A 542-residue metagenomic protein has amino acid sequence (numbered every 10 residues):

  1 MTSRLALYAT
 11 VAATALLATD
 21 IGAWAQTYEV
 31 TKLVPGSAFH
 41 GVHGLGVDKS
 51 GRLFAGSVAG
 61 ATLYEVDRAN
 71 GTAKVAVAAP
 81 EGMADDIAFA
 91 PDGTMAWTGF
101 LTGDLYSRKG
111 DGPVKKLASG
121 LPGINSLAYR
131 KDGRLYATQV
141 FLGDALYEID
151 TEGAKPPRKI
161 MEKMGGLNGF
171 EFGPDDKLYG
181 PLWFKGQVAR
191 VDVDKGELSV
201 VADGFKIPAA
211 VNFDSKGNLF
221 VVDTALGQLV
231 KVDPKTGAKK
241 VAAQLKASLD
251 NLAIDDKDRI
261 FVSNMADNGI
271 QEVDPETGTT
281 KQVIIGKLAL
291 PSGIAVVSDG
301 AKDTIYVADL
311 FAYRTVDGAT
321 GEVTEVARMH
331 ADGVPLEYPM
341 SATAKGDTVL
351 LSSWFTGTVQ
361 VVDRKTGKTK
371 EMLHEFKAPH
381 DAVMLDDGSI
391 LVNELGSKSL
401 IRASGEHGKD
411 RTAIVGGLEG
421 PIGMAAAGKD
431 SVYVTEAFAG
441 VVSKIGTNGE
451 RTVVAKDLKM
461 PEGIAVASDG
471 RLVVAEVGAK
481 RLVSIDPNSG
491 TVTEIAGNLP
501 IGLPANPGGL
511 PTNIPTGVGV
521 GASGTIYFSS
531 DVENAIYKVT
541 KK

Functional and structural regions predicted by a protein language model:
M1-W24: Gram-negative bacterial Sec-dependent N-terminal signal peptides
E29-G36, T72-A78, P113-A118, K155-M161 (+9 more regions): A short beta-strand motif characteristic of beta-propeller blades
V34-T62, S530-A535: Beta-strand-rich domains and repeat architectures in extracellular enzymes and scaffolds, especially beta-propellers
G36-R52, A79-G99, D104, G120-T138 (+14 more regions): Beta-rich, blade/repeat-based domains predominating in secreted/periplasmic proteins but also intracellular
V58, F100-L101, V140-F141, W183 (+9 more regions): Short loop/turn segments immediately following the C-termini of beta-strands
A61-Y64, G103-L105, G143-L146, G186-V188 (+8 more regions): Structural signal for beta-propeller blades
D67-G71, R108-P113, I149-K155, D192-G196 (+8 more regions): Short loop/turn segments that connect beta-strands within beta-propeller blades
P511-K542: Blade-level signature of beta-propeller repeat domains, shared across WD40, Kelch, NHL, RCC1 and BNR/Asp-box propellers
